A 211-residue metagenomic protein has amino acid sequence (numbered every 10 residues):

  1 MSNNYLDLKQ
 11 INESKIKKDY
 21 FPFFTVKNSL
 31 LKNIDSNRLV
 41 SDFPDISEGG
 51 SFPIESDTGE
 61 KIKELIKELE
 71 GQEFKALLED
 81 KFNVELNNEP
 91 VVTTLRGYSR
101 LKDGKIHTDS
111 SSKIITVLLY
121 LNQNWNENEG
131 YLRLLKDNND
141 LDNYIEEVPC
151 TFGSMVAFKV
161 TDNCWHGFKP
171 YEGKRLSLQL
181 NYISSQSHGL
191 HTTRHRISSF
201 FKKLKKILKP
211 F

Functional and structural regions predicted by a protein language model:
M1-A157, T161-F211: Fe(II)/2-oxoglutarate oxygenase catalytic core
